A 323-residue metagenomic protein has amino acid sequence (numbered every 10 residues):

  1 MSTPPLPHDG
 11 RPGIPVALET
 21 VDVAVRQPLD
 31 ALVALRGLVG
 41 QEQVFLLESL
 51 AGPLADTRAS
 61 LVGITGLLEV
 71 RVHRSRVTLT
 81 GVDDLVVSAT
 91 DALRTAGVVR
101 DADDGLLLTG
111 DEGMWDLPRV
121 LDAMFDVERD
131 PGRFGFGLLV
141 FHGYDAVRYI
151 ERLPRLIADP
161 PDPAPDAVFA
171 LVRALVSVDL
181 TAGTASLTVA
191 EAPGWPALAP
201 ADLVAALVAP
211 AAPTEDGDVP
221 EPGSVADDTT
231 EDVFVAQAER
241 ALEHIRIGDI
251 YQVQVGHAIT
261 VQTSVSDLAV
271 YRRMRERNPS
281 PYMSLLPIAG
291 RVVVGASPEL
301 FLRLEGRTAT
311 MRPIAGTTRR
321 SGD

Functional and structural regions predicted by a protein language model:
M1-D323: Extended alpha-helical targeting/anchoring segments, especially N-terminal organellar/secretory targeting helices
